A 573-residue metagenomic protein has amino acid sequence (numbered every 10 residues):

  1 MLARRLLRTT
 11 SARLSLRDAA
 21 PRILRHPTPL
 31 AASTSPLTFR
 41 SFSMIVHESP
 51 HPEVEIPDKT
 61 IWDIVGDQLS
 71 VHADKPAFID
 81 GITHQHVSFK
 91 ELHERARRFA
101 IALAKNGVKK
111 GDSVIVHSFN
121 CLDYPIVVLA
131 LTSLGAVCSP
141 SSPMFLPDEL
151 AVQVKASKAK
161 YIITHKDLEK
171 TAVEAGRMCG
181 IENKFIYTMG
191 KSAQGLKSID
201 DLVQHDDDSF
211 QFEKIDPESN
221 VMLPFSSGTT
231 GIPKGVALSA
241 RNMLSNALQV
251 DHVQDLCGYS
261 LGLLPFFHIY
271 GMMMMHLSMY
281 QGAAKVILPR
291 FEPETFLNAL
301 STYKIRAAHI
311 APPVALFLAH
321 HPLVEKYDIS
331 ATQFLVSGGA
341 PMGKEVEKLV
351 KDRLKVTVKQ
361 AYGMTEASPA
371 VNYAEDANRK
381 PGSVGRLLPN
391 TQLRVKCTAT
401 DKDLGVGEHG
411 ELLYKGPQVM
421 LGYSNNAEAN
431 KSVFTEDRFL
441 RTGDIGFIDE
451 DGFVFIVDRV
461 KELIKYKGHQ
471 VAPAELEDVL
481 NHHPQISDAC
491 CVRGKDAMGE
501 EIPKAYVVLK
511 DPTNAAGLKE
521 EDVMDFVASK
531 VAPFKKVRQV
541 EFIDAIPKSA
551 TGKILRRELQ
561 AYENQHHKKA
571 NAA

Functional and structural regions predicted by a protein language model:
L2-L37, F42, N106, I126-L129 (+3 more regions): Structural core segment of the AMP-binding/adenylate-forming
P57, A77-L129, L146-A151, K155: Conserved AMP-binding/adenylate-forming core of the ANL superfamily
A73-P76, T188-Q194, Q204-F225, I232 (+1 more regions): Conserved pre-ATP/AMP-binding loop-to-beta segment of ANL
H93-F99, P217, M222, V236-C257 (+3 more regions): Conserved structural elements of the adenylate-forming
F145, V152, I162-T164, A308 (+6 more regions): AMP-binding/adenylate-forming catalytic core of the ANL superfamily
M189, S529-K553, A572: AMP-binding/adenylate-forming catalytic domain of the ANL superfamily
L244-Y259, F267-A307, F317-L323: Conserved AMP-binding/adenylation subdomain of ANL enzymes
Y280, I305-I310, A319-K380, Q392: Gly/Ser/Thr-rich phosphate-binding loop
